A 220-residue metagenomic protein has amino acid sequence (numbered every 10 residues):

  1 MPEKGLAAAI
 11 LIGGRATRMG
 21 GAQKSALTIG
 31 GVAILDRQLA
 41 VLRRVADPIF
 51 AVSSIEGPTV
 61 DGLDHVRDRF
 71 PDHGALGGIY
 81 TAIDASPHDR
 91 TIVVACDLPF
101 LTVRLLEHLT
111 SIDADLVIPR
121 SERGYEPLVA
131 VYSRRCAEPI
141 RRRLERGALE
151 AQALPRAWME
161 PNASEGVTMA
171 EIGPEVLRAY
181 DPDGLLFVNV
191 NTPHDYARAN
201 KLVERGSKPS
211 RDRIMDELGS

Functional and structural regions predicted by a protein language model:
M1-A7, P193-S220: SAM-dependent methyltransferases
P2-A151, R156-L186, K201-E204: Nucleotide and nucleotide-moiety/phosphate-recognizing core
N189: Conserved active-site beta-strand element of glycosyltransferases/polysaccharide synthases
